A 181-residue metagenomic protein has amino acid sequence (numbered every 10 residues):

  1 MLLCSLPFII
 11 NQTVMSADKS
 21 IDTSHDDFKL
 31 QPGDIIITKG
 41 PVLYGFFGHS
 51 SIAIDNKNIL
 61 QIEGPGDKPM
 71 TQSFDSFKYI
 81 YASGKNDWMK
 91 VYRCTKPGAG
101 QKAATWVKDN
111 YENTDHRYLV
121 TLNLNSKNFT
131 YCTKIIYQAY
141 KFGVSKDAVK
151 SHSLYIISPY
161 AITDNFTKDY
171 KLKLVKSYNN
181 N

Functional and structural regions predicted by a protein language model:
M1-S5: Sec-dependent N-terminal signal peptides
L6-I21: Sec-dependent signal peptide cleavage junction
I10-N11, L122-N181: Activation targets extended, charge/polar-rich intrinsically disordered C-terminal tails
D18-L30: Extended, non-globular alpha-helical segments
F28-R93, R117-K127: Glycine-rich catalytic cores of cysteine/serine-nucleophile enzymes that process amide/ester linkages in cell-envelope
D55, G64, K96, K108-E112 (+1 more regions): Sec-exported extracytoplasmic/periplasmic mature domains
I62, G98, L174-K176: Boundary regions of SH3-family modules and the immediately adjacent low-complexity/disordered segments in eukaryotic
A99-V107, N128, C132-I135: Stable alpha-helical elements in mature extracytoplasmic
